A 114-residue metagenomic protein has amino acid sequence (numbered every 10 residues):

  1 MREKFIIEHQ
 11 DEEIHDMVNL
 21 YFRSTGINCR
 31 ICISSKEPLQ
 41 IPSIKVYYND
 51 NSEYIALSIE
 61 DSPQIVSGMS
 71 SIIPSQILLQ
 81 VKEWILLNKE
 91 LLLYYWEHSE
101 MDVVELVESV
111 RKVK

Functional and structural regions predicted by a protein language model:
M1-I7, S62-I65, W84, E97-H98: Aromatic-enriched hydrophobic runs in primary sequence
M1-P42: Short, charged/polar N-terminal "headpieces" of proteins
C29-L79: A short, structured beta-strand/loop element
I73-K114: Short, compact, well-ordered microdomains
